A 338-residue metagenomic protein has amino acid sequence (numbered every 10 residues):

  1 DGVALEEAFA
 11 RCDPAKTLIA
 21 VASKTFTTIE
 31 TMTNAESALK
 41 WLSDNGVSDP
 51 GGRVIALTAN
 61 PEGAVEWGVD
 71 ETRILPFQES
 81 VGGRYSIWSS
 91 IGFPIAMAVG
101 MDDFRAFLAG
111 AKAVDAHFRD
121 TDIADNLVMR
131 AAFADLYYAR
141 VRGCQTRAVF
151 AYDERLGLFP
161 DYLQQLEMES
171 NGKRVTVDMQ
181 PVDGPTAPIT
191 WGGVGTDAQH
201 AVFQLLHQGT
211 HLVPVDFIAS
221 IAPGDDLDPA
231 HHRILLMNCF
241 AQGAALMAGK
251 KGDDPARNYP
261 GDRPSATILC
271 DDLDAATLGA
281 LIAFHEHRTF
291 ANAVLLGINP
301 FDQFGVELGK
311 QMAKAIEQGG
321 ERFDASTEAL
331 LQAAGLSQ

Functional and structural regions predicted by a protein language model:
D1-K16: Glycine-rich oxoanion-binding loops at beta->alpha junctions
A4-L5, V21-S43, V54-A56, A64: Extended, hydrophobic alpha-helical segments in both membrane/secreted and soluble proteins
A10-P14, A35-A38, T72, L163-N171 (+3 more regions): Short, solvent-exposed amphipathic alpha-helical segments in soluble enzyme and RNA/protein-processing domains
L18-T25, T146-D153, I189-T190, I268-D271: Short glycine-rich or small-residue beta-strand-to-loop segments that form or flank ligand, phosphate, metal/Fe-S
K40, V141, G249, D253 (+2 more regions): Metal- and O2-centered redox machinery and metal/ROS homeostasis
W41-L227, L308-M312, G319-Q338: Active-site phosphate/pyrophosphate-binding segments
P185-A275: Helicase-primase coupling helices
L273-D324: C-terminal structured subdomain/cap of oxidoreductase catalytic cores
